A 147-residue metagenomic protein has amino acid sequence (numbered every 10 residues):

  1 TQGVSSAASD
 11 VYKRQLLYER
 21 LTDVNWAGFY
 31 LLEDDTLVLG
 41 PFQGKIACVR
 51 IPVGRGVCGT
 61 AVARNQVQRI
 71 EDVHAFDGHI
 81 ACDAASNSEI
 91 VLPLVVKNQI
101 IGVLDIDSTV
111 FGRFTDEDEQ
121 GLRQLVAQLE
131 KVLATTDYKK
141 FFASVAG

Functional and structural regions predicted by a protein language model:
T1-A8, Y12: Single conserved hydrophobic/aromatic residue that forms the stacking wall/gate of nucleotide- or nucleobase-binding
R14-R20, T60, Q128, V132: Amphipathic alpha-helical regulatory segments at dimerization interfaces that relay allosteric signals between sensory
R14-Y18, V24-L31: Short, hydrophobic-rich beta-strand element in sensory/regulatory alpha-beta domains
W26, V91, V103: Short hydrophobic/aromatic beta-strand element in the GNAT-like acyltransferase core that lines or flanks the acyl-donor
L32-C82: Regulatory sensory and allosteric helical modules in signal-transduction proteins and certain transcription factors
S88-V96: A short, aliphatic-rich beta-strand micro-motif
V95-S108: Sensory-domain boundary capping and coupling elements
S108-G147: Juxtadomain coupling helices with adjacent low-complexity linkers
